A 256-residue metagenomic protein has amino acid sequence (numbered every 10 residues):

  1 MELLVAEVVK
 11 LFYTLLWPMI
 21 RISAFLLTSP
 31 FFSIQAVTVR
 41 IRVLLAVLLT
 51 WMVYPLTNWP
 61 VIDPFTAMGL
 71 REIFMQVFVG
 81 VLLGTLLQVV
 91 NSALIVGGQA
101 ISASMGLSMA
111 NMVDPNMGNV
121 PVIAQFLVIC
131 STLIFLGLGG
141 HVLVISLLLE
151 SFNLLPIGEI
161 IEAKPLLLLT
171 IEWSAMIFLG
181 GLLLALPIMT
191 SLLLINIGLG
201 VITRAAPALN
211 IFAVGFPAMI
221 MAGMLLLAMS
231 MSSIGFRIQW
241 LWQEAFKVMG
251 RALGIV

Functional and structural regions predicted by a protein language model:
M1-V256: Hydrophobic alpha-helical segments and their helix-loop boundaries in membrane and membrane-proximal proteins
